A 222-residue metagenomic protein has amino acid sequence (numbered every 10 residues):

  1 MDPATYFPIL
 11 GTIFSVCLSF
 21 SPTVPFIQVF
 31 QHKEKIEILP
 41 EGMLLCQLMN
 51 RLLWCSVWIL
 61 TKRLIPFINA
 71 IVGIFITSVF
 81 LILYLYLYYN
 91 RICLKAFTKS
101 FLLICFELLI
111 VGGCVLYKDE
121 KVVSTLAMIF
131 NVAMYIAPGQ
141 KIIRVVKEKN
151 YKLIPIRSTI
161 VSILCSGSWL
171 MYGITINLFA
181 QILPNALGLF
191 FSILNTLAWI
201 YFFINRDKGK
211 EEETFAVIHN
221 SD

Functional and structural regions predicted by a protein language model:
M1-D222: Alpha-helical membrane-protein topology signature
